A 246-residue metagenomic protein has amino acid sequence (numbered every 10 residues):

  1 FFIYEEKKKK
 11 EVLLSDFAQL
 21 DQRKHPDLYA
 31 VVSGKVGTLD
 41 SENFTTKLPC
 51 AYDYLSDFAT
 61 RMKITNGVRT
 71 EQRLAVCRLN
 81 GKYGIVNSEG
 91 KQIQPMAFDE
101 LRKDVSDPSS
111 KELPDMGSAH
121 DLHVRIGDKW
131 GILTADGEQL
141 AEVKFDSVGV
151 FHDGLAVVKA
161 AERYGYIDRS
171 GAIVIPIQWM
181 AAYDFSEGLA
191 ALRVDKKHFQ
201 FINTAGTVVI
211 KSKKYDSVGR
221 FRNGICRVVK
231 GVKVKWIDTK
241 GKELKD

Functional and structural regions predicted by a protein language model:
F1-D246: Residue-level detector of conserved, function-critical positions
